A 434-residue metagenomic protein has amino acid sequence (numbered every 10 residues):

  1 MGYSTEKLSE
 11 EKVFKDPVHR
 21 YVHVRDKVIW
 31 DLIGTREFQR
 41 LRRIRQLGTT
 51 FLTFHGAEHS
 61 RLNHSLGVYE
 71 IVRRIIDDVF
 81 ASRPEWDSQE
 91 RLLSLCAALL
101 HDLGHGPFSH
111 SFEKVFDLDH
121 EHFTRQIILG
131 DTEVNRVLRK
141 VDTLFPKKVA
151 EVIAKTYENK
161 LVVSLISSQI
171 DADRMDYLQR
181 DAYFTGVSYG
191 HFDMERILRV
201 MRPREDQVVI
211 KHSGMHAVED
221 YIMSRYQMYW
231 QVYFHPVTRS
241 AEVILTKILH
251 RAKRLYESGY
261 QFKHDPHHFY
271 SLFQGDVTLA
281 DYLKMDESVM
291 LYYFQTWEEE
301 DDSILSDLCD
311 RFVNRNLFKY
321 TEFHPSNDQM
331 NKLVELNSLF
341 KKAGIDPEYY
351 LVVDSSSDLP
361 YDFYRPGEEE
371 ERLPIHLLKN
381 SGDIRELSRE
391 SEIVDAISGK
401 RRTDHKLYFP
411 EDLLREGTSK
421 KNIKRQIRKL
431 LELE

Functional and structural regions predicted by a protein language model:
M1-L93, P107-E434: Histidine-centered, transition-metal-coordinating active-site segments
L93, A98-L99: Elongated alpha-helical scaffolds
L100, G104-H105: Short active-site segment of divalent metal-dependent hydrolases/proteases that encodes the spacing between
